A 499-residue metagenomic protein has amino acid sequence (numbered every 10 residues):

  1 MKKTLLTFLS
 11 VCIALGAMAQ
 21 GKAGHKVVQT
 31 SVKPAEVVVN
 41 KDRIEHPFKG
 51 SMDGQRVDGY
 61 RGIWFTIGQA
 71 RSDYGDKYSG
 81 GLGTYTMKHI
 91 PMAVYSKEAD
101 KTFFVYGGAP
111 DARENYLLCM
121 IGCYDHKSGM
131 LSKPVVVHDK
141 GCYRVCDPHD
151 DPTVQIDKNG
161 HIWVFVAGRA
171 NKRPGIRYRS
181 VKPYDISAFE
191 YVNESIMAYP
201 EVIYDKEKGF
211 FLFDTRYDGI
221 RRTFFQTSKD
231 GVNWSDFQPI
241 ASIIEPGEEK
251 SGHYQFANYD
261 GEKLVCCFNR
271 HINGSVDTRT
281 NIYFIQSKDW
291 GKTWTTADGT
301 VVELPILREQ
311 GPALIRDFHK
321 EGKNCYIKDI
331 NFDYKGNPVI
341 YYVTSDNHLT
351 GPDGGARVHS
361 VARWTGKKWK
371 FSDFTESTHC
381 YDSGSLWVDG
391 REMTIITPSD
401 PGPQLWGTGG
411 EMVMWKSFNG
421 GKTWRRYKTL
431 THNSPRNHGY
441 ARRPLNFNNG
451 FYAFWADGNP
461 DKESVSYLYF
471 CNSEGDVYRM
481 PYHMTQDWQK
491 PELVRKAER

Functional and structural regions predicted by a protein language model:
M1-H25: Bacterial Sec-dependent N-terminal signal peptides
V27, V32-R499: Extracellular, repeat-based ectodomains that mediate carbohydrate processing or recognition
